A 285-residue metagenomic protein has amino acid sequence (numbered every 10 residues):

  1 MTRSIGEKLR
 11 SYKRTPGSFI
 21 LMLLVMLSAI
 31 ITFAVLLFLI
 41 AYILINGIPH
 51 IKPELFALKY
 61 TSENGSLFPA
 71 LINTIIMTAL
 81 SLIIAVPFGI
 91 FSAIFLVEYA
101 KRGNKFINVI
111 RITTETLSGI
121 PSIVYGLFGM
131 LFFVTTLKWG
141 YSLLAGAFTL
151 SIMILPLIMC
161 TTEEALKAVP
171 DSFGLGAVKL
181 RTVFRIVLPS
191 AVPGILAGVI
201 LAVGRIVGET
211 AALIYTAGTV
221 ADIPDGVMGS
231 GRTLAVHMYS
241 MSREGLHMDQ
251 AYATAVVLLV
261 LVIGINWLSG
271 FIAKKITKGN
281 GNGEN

Functional and structural regions predicted by a protein language model:
M1-S28, S269-N285: Transmembrane alpha-helical segments of polytopic membrane transport and secretion proteins
E7-L27, Y42-S81, G103, S240-D249: Periplasmic/extracellular loop-to-transmembrane helix junction in inner-membrane transport proteins
A34, T74, T78, L82-I94 (+7 more regions): Hydrophobic positions within alpha-helical transmembrane segments of bacterial inner-membrane proteins
E63, L213-L259: Interhelical loop and adjacent transmembrane-helix boundary motif in polytopic membrane transport permeases
S81-T114, G270-K278: Transmembrane-helix boundary motif in ABC transporter permease subunits
F91-Y99, N104, N108, G140-G174 (+2 more regions): Membrane-cytosol interface at the C-terminal ends of specific transmembrane alpha-helices in multi-pass membrane
L96, K167, I200, R243-N285: C-terminal transmembrane helix and the adjacent membrane-cytosol boundary/short C-terminal tail of inner/organellar
E115-L150: Generic hydrophobic transmembrane alpha-helix motif, especially the helices
